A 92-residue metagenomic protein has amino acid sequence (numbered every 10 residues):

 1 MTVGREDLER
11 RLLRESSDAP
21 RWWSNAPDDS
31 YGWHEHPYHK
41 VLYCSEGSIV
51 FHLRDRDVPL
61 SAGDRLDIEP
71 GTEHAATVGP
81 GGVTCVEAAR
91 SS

Functional and structural regions predicted by a protein language model:
A19-H36, P70: Conserved short histidine dyad/triad with adjacent acidic residue
S30-H36, H52-L53, T77-V78: Short histidine-centered beta-strand/loop micro-motifs that create catalytic or ligand/metal-coordination sites
E35-V50: Short, conserved beta-strand element in jelly-roll/cupin
S48-V50, D57, E73, G82: Structural motif
R54-P70: Short acidic-glycine-tyrosine-enriched beta hairpin
P70-S92: Ligand-binding loop in jelly-roll beta-barrel domains
